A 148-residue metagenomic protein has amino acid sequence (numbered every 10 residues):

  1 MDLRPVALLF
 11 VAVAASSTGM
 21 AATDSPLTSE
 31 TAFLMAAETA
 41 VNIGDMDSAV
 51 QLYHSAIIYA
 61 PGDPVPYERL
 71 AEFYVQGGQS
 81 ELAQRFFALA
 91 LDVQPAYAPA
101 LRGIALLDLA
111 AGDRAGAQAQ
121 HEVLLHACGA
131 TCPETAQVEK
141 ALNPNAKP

Functional and structural regions predicted by a protein language model:
S29, D63, Y97, T131-C132: Residue-level recognition of tetratricopeptide repeat
N42-I43, Q76-G77, A110-A111, A127 (+1 more regions): Register position in tetratricopeptide repeats
S55-A56, L89-A90, V123-L124: Canonical positions in the second alpha-helix
Y59, V93, H126-A130: Structural marker of alpha-solenoid helical repeat scaffolds
R69, G103, Q137-A141: Canonical tetratricopeptide repeat
